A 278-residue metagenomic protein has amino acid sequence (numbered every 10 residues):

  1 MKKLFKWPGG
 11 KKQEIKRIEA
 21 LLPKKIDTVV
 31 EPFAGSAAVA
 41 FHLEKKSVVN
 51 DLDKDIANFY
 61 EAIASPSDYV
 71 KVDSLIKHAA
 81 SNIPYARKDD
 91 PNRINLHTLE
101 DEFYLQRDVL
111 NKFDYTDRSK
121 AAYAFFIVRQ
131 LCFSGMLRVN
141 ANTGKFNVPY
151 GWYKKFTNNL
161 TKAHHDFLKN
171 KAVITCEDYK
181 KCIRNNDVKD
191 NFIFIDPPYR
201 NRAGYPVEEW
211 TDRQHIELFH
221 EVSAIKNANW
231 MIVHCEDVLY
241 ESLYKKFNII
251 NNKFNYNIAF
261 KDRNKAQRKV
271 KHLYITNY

Functional and structural regions predicted by a protein language model:
M1-K24: Class I SAM-dependent methyltransferase Rossmann-like catalytic core, especially the SAM/SAH-binding loop
I18-L21, V29-L43, S47-K54, F126 (+6 more regions): Conserved proline-anchored active-site loop of SAM-dependent methyltransferases that bridges a beta-strand
K25-T28, K45-K46, K169-V173, V222-W230: Short active-site oxyanion
P32-A38, L160-T161, H234-V238: Short, polar loop motifs at secondary-structure junctions
K45-V173: Class I S-adenosyl-L-methionine-dependent methyltransferase module
V139-Y153, Y199-I216: Mobile active-site "lid"/loop adjacent to the S-adenosyl-L-methionine
N159-F194: A mid-sequence, solvent-exposed acidic-amphipathic segment
R200, V207, T211-Y278: Long, positively charged, glycine-interspersed low-complexity recognition regions
